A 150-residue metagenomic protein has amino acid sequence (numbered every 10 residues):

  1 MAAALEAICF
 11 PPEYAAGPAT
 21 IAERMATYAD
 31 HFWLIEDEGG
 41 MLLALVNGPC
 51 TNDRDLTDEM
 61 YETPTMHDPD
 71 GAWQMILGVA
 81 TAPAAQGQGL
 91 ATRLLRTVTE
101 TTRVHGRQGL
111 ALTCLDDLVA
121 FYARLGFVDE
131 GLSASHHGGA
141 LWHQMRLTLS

Functional and structural regions predicted by a protein language model:
M1-I8: A short, well-structured alpha-helix characteristic of acyl/acetyltransferase catalytic modules
P11-E38, L45-M66: Active-site rim helix/loop that mediates acceptor-substrate recognition in acyltransferases
M41, L45-A80, Q86, S135-W142: Conserved acyl-donor/pantetheine-binding loop and adjacent beta-alpha core of acyl/acetyltransferases and related
T81, G87-E100: Conserved acetyl-CoA-binding loop-helix of GNAT-fold acetyltransferases
L95, E100-L115: Conserved GNAT acetyl-CoA-binding A-motif
L115-D116, L125, S135-S150: C-terminal "cap" of GNAT-fold acetyltransferases
